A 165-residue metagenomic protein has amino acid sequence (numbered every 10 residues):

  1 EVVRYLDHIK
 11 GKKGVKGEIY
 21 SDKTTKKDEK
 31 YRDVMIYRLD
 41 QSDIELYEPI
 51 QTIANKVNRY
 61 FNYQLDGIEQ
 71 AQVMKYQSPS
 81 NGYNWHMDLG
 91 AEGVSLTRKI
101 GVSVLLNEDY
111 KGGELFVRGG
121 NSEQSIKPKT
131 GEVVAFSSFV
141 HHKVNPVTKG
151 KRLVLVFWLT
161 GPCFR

Functional and structural regions predicted by a protein language model:
E1-Q64, I68, Q72: Non-heme Fe(II)/2-oxoglutarate
I44-R165: Catalytic core of non-heme Fe(II) oxygenases with the double-stranded beta-helix
